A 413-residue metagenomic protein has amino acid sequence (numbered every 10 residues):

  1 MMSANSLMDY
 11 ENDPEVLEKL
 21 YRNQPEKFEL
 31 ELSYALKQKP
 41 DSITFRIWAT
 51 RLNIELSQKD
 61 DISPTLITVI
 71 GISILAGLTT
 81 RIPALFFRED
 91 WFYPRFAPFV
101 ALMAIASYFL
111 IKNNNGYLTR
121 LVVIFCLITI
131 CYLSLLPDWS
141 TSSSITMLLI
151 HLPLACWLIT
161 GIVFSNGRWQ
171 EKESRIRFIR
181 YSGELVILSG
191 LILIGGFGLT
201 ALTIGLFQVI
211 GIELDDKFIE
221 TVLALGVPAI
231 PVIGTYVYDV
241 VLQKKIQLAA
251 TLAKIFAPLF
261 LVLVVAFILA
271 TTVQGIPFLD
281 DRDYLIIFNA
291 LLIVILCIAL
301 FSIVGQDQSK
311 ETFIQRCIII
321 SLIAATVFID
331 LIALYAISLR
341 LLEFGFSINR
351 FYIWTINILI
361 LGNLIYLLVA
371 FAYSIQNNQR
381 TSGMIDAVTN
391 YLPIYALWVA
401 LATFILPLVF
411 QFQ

Functional and structural regions predicted by a protein language model:
M1-I62: Soluble N-terminal domains of membrane-associated systems
D41-L56, L75-I82, F96-I111, C156-F164: Central hydrophobic cores of alpha-helical transmembrane segments in multi-pass inner-membrane proteins across all
N53-I62, F109-Y117, F164-S182, I204-E213 (+6 more regions): Juxtamembrane membrane-water interface segments of multi-pass membrane proteins, especially cytoplasmic-side
P64-R81, L121-C131, I394-A400: Alpha-helical transmembrane segments
I72-L85, T129-P137, T200-I210, V265-Q274 (+2 more regions): Membrane-embedded alpha-helical segments in integral membrane proteins
E89-P94, I105-V227, T235-A253: Membrane-interface helix-loop-helix junctions at boundaries between adjacent transmembrane segments
F92-Y93, I219-L223, L252-F256, Q274-L292 (+2 more regions): Transmembrane alpha-helix entry/boundary detector in multi-pass membrane proteins
C126-Y132, P153-V163, G183-T203, L223-T235 (+5 more regions): Alpha-helical transmembrane segments of multi-pass integral membrane proteins
